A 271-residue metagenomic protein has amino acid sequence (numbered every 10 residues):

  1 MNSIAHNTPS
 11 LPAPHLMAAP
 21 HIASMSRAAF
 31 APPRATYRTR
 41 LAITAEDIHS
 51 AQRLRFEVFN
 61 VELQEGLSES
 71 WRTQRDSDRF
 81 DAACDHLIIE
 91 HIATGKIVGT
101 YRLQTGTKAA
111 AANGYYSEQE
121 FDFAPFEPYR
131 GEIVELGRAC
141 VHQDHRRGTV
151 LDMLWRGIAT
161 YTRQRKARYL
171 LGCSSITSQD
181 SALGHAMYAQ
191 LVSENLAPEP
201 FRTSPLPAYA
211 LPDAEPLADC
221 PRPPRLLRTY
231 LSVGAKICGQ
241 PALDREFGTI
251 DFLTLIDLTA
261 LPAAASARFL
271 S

Functional and structural regions predicted by a protein language model:
M1-S24, S70-W71: Acyl-donor-binding surface of acyltransferase catalytic domains
I4-N7, A28-V98, R102-T105: Short amphipathic alpha-helix that is part of the acyltransferase structural core
W71-F80, S178, R245-D251: Beta-rich nucleic-acid/ligand-interaction surfaces
D76, G184-Y188, F252-I256: Short low-complexity, flexible loop/linker segments enriched in glycine and/or proline with clustered acidic
A83-L87, E132, I250-T254: Short beta-strand micro-motifs in enzyme catalytic cores
G106-K236, P241-T249: Acyl-donor binding region in acyl/amide transferases
F247-L261: C-terminal "cap" of GNAT-fold acetyltransferases
P262, S266-A267: Long, contiguous binding/interaction regions
